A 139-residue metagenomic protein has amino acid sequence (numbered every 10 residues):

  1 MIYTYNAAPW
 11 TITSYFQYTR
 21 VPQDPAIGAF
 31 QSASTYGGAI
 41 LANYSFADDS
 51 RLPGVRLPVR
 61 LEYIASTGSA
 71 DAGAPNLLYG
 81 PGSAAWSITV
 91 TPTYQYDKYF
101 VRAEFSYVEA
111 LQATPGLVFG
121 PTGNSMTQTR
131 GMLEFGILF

Functional and structural regions predicted by a protein language model:
M1-F139: Outer-membrane beta-barrel pore domains
